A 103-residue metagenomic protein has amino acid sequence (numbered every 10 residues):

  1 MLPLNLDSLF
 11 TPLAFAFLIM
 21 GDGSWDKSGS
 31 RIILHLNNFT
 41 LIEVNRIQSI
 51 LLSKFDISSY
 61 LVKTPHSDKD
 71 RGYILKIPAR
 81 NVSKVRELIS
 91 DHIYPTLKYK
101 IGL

Functional and structural regions predicted by a protein language model:
M1-L103: Internal intein/HINT superfamily modules and their associated LAGLIDADG
